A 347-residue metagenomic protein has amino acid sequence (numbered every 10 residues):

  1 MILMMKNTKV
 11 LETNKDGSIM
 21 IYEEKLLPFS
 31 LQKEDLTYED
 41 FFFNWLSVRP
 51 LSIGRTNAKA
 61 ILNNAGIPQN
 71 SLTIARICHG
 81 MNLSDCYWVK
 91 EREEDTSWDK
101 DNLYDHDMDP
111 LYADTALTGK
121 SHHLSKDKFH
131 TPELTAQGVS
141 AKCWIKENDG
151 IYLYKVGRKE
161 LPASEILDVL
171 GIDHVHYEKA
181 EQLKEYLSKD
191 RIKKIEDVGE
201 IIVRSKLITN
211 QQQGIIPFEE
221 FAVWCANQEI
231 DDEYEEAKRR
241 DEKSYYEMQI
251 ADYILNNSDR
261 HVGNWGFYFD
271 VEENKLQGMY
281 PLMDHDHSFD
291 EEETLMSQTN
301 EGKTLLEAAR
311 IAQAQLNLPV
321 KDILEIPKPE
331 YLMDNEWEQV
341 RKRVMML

Functional and structural regions predicted by a protein language model:
M1-I250, I254, Y268-L347: Phosphate/dinucleotide-binding and metal-coordinating scaffold of catalytic cores in nucleotide-dependent enzymes
D252-N257, V262: Catalytic-loop of the protein kinase fold
H261, G266-F269: Conserved protein-kinase catalytic-loop segment immediately C-terminal to the catalytic Asp of the HRD motif
